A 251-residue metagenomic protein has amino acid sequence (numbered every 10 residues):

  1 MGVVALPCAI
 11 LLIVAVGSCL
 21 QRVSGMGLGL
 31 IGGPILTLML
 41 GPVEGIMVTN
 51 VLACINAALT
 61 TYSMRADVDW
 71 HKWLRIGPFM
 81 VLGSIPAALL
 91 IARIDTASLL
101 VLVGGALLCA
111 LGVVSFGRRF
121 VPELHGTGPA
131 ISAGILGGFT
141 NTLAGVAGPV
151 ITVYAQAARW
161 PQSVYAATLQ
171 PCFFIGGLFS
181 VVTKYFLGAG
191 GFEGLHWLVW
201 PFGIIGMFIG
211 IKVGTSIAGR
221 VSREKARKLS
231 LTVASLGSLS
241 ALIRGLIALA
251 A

Functional and structural regions predicted by a protein language model:
P7-L74, A133-G134, G138, V146-F208 (+1 more regions): Small-residue-rich hydrophobic segments that form or flank transmembrane alpha-helices in multi-pass membrane proteins
V43-F116: Membrane helix-loop-helix hairpins that form the core translocation module of multi-pass transporters
G45, L90-I91, L100, T140-V146 (+2 more regions): Hydrophobic alpha-helical transmembrane segments in multi-pass integral membrane proteins
A57-D67, L102-T127, T215-S216, S238-A251: Transmembrane helix exit motif
W70-M80, L100-A106, L124-G134, V164-P171 (+1 more regions): Cytoplasmic-side transmembrane-helix entry/capping segments in multi-pass membrane proteins
A88-A97, P122, K184-W197, L246-A251: Membrane-interface helix termini and inter-helical loops of multi-pass transporters
G214-S235: Interfacial loop-to-transmembrane junctions
